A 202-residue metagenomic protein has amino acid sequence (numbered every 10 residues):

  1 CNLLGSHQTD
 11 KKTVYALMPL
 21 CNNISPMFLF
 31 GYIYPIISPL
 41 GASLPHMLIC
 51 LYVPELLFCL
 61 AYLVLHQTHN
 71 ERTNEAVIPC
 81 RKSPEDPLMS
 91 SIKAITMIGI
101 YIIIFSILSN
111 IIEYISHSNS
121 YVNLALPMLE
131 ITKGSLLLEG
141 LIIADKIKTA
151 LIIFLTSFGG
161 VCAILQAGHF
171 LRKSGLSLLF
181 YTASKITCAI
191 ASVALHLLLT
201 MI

Functional and structural regions predicted by a protein language model:
C1-I37, A125-L138, T149-L171: Alpha-helical membrane segments and immediately flanking helix-loop junctions that form or couple to the substrate/ion
N2, Y32, L60, S90 (+3 more regions): Alpha-helical scaffold segments in soluble metabolic enzymes
Q8-V64, F170-A194: Membrane-core helix-loop-helix motifs of multi-pass transport proteins
P26, L56, I104-I107, A163: Hydrophobic alpha-helical transmembrane segments of multipass integral membrane proteins
L65-T73, I112-N119, L171-G175, L199: Membrane-interfacial segments
H66-I92: Intrinsically disordered, low-complexity non-transmembrane regions of multi-pass membrane transporters
P84, L88-T156: Transmembrane helical segments that form the transport core of multi-pass membrane transport proteins
A194-I202: Juxtamembrane boundary at the C-terminal end of a transmembrane helix
